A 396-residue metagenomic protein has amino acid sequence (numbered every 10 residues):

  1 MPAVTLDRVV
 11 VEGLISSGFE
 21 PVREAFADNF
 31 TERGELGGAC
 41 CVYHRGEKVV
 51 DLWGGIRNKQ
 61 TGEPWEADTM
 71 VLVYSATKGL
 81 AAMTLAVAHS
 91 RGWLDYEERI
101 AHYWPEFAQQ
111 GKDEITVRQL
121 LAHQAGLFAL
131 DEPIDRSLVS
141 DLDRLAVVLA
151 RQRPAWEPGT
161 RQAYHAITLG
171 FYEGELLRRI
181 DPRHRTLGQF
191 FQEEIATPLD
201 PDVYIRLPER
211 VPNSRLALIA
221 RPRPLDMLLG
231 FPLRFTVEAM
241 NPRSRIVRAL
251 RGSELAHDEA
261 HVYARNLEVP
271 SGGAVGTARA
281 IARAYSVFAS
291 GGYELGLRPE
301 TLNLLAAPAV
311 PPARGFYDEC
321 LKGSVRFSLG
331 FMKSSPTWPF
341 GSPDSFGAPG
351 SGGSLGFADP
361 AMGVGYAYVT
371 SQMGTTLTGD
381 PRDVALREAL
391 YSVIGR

Functional and structural regions predicted by a protein language model:
V10-V73, D95-E98: Short, conserved catalytic-motif segment at the N-terminal edge
V42, G46-E47, L72-W93, L120 (+3 more regions): Alpha-helical scaffold elements that line and support the substrate/ligand-binding pocket of soluble hydrolases
L52, D135-E157, R185-D202, E254-H257: Short, charged, amphipathic alpha-helices and their helix-cap/turn boundaries
E66, Q152-G159, G170-G174, H261-P270: Flexible glycine/proline-enriched surface loops and loop-helix/loop-strand junctions
L72-A76, S90-E132, A150-R151, R179-M227 (+2 more regions): Active-site helix/loop module of the DD-peptidase/beta-lactamase fold, centered on the serine-lysine SxxK catalytic
R221-G272, G276-A278, A307-M362: Active-site Gly/Thr loop motif
S290-Y293, T301, A306-Y317, T376-R396: Short, gly/Ser/Thr-rich active-site loops of penicillin-recognizing serine hydrolases
A348-R396: Structured C-terminal helix/loop/strand segments within mature extracytoplasmic catalytic/sensor domains
